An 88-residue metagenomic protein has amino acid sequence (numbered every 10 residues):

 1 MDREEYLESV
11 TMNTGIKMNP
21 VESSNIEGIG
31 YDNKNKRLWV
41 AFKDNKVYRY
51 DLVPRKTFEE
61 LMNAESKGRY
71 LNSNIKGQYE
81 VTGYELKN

Functional and structural regions predicted by a protein language model:
D2-N88: Acidic/histidine-enriched, beta-strand-rich ligand/metal-binding domains
